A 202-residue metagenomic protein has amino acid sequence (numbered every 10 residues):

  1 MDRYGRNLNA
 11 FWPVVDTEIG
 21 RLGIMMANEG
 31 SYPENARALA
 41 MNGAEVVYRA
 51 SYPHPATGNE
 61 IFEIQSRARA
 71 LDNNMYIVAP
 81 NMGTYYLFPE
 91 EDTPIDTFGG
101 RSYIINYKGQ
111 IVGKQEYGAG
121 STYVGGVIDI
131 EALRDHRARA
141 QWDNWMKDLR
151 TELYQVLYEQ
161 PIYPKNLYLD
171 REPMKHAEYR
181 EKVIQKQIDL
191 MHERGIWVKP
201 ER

Functional and structural regions predicted by a protein language model:
M1-E45, H54-A68, F98: Active-site catalytic loop in hydrolytic enzyme cores
Y4, F11, R21, A36-R37 (+7 more regions): Generic structural signal for short, flexible, solvent-exposed coil/loop and linker residues
M25, V47-S51, I77-N81: Active-site neighborhood of phospho(di)ester-bond hydrolases with catalytic His/Asp-centered motifs
R37, R49, R67-R69, R137-R139 (+1 more regions): Basic side chains
V46-V47, Y103: Protein kinase-like catalytic core scaffold
N81-R202: C-terminal beta-strand edge segments of enzyme domains
